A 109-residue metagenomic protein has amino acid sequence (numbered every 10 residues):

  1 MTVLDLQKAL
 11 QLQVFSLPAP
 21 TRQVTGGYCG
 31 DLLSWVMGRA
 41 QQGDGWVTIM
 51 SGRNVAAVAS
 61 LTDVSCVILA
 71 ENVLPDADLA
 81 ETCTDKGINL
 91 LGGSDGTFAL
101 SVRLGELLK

Functional and structural regions predicted by a protein language model:
T2-L4, G96: Short, structural beta-strand-to-alpha-helix junction motif
Q7-G27: An N-cap/entry alpha-helix motif that binds or orients negatively charged groups
T21-V24, L33-G45, I49-K109: Feature captures the catalytic cores and cofactor-binding loops of soluble hydro-lyases/lyases that act on carboxylate
G30: Active-site rim beta-loop-alpha module in soluble metabolic enzymes
